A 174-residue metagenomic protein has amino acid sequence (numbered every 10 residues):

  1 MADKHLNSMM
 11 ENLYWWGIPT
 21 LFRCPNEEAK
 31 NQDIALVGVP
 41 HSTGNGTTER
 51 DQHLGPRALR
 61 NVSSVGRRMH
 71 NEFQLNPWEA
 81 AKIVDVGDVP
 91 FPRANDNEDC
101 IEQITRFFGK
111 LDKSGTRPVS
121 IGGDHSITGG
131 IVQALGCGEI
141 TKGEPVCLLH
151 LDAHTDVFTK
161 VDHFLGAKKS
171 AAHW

Functional and structural regions predicted by a protein language model:
A2-W174: Conserved alpha-helical scaffold segments that buttress catalytic/binding sites
